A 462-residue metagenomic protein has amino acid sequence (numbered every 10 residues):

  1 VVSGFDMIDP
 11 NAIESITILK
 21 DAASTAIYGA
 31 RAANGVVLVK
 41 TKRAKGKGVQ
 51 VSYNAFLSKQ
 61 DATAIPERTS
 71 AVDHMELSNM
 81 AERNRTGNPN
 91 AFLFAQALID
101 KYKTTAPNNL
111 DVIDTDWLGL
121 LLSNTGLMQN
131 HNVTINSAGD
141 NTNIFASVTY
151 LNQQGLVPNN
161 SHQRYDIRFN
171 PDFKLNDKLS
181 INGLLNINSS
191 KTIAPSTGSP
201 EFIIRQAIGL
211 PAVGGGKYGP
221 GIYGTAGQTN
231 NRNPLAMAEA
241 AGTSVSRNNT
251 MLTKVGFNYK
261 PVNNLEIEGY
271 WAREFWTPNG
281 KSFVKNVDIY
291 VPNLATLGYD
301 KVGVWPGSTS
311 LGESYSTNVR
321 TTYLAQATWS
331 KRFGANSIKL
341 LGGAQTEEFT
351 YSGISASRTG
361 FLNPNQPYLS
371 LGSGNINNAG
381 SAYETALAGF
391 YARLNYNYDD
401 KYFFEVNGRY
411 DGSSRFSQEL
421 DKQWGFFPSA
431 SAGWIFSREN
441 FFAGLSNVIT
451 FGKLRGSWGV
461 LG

Functional and structural regions predicted by a protein language model:
V1, K45-D114, N141, G155-H162 (+5 more regions): Surface-exposed loop/interface segments of Gram-negative outer-membrane beta-barrel transport/assembly proteins
V1-K20: Short acidic/polar hinge/loop motifs at secondary-structure boundaries that mediate gating or recognition
A26, A32-A55, H131-V133: N-terminal periplasmic accessory domains that precede and gate Gram-negative outer-membrane beta-barrel machines
A32, S137-N141, Y150, K331-A335 (+1 more regions): A generic beta-sheet turn/junction motif
T41, Y53, V133-S137, I167-F173 (+4 more regions): Residues on the lipid-exposed face of transmembrane beta-strands in outer-membrane beta-barrel proteins
